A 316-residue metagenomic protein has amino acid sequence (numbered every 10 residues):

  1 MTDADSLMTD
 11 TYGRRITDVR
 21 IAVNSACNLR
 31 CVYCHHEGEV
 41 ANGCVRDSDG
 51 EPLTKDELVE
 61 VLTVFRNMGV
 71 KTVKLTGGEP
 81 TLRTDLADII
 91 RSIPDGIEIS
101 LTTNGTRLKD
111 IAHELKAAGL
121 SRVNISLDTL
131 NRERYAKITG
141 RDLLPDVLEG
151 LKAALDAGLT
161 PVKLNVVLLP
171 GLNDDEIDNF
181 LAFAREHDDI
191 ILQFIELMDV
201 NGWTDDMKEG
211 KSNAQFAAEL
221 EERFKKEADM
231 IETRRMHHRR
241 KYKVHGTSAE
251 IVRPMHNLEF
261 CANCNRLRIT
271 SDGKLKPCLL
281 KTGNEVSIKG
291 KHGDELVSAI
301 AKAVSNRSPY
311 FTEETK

Functional and structural regions predicted by a protein language model:
M1-R20, A26-Y33, F216-M230, R235: Flexible, acidic/Gly-rich N-terminal and inter-domain linker regions that tether and position cofactor-handling modules
T11, G50-L53, S100, T139 (+2 more regions): Pocket-edge positions in alpha/beta enzyme catalytic cores
T11-K55, C278-L279: Canonical Radical SAM [4Fe-4S] cluster-binding loop centered on the CxxxCxxC motif and its immediate flanking residues
V23, L192, G273: Residue-level signature of catalytic and energy-coupling elements of molecular machines, predominantly ATP/GTP-dependent
A41-V45, N131-I138, N201-D205, V286-S287: A short acidic, helix-capping loop that chelates divalent metal ions and anchors anionic groups
K55-L75, E79-Q193: Radical SAM/AdoMet-radical enzyme domain recognition
D199-T315: Accessory C-terminal segments flanking Radical SAM cores
